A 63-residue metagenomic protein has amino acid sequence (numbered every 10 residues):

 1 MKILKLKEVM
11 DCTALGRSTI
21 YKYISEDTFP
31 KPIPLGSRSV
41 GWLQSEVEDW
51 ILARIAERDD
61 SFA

Functional and structural regions predicted by a protein language model:
M1-T19, Y23, E46, L52-R54: Polyanion-binding surface elements
I33-R38: Short Lys/Arg-enriched helix C-cap and helix-to-coil transition segments that create basic nucleic-acid-contact patches
S39, L43-F62: C-terminal structural segments of small proteins and small subunits
